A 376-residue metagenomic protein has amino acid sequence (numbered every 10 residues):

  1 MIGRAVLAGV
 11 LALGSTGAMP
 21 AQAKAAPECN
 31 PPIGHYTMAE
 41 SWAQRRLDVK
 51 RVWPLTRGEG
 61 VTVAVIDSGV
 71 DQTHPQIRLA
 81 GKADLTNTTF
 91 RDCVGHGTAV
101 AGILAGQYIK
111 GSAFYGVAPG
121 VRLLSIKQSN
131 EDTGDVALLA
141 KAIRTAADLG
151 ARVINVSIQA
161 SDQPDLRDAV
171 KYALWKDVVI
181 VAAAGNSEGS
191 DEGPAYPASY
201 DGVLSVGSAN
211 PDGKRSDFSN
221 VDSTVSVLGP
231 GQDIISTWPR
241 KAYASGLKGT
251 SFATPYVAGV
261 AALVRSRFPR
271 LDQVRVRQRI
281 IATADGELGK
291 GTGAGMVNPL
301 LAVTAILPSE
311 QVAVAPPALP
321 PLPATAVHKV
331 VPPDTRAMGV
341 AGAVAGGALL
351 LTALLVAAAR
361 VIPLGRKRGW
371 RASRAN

Functional and structural regions predicted by a protein language model:
M1-A25, G342-V361: Secretory targeting and sorting signals
A26-V121: Active-site core segment of subtilase-fold serine proteases
R57, I77, N210-S251: Catalytic-core environment of secreted peptidases
G81, T86-S161, I280, A284-E287: Subtilisin-like peptidase catalytic core
A101-L104, Q128, G231-M296: Hydrolase catalytic cores
Q128-S199, A242-Y243: Substrate-binding/access-modulating region of protease and related hydrolase catalytic domains
D217, F268-R360, S373-A375: C-terminal subdomain of the subtilisin-like protease fold in secreted/lumenal serine endopeptidases
L364-N376: Cytoplasmic C-terminal tails of single-pass
